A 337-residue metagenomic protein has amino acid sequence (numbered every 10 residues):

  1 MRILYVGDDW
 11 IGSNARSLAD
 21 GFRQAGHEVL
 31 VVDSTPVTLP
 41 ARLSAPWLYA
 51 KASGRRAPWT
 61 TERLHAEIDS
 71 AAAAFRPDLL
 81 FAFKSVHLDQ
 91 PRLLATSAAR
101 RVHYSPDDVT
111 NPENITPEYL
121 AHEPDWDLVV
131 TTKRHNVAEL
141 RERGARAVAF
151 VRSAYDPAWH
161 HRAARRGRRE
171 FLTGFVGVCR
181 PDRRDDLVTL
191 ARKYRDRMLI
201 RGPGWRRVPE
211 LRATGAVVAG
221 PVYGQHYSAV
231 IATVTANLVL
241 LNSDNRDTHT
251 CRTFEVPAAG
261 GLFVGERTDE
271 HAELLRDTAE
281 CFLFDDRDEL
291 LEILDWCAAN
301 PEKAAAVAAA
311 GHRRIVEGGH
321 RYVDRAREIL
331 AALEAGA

Functional and structural regions predicted by a protein language model:
M1-A52, W59-E67, F75, F83-R92 (+2 more regions): Nucleotide-sugar donor-binding catalytic core of glycosyltransferases
H65, D69, R287, L291 (+1 more regions): Short, amphipathic alpha-helical "lid/cap" segments that border enzyme active or binding sites
A72, R76-D78: Proline-aspartate-enriched helix->loop->beta-strand connector
A95-T110: Active-site proximal beta-strand in glycosyltransferases
P106, S153, D286: Active-site donor-binding loop signature of nucleotide-sugar glycosyltransferases
T250, C281-R287, W296-P301: Conserved acidic donor-binding segment of nucleotide-sugar-dependent glycosyltransferases
A272-E280, D285-D286, E292-I293: Acidic, glycine-centered active-site loop in nucleotide-sugar glycosyltransferases
A299-A331: A charged, aromatic-enriched C-terminal amphipathic alpha-helix characteristic of glycosyltransferases across folds
